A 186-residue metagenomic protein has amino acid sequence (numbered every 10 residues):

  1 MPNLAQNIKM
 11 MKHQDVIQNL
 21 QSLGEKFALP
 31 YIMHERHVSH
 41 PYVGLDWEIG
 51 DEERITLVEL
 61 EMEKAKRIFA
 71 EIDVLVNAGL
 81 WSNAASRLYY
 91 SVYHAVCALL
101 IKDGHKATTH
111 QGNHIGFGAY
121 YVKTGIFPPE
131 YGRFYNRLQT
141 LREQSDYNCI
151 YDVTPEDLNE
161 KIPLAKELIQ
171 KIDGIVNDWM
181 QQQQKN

Functional and structural regions predicted by a protein language model:
P2-N186: Terminal alpha-helical segments
